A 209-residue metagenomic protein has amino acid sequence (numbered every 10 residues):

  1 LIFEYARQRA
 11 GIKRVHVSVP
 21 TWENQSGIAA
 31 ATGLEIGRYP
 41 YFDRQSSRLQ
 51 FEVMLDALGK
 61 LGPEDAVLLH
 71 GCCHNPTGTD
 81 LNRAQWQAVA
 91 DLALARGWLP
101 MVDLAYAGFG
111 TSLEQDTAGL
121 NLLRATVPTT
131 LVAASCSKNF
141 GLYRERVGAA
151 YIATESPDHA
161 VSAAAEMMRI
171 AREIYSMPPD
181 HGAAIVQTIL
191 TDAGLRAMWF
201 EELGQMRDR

Functional and structural regions predicted by a protein language model:
L1-L94, G108-F109, T117-L120: Conserved core of the PLP fold type I
F3, N121-R124, A183-Q187: Predominant activation on well-ordered alpha-helical scaffold segments within soluble catalytic domains
E4, A153, Q187-T191: Short glycine/serine- and small hydrophobic-enriched flexible loop segments
A66, L99, T130-L131: Hydrophobic "anchor" residues on beta-strands that sit immediately upstream of conserved functional sites
L104-A105: Conserved Walker B
G119-S162: Active-site PLP attachment segment
A164-A183, I189-R209: Structural signature of PLP-dependent enzymes
